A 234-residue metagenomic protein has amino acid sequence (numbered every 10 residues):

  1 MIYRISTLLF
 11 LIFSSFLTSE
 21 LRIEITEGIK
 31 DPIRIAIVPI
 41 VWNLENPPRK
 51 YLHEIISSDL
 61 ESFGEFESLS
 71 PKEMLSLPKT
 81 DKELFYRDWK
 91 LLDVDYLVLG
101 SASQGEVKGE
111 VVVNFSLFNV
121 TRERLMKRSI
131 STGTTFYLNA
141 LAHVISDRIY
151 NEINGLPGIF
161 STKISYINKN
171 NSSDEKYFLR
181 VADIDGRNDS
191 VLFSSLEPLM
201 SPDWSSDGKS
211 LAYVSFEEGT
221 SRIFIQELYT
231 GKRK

Functional and structural regions predicted by a protein language model:
L21-R22, S57, D81-R148: Amphipathic beta-strand/beta-sheet edge segments enriched in Tyr/Trp
E24-R87, V98-S101: Short beta-strand->alpha-helix linker/helix-N-cap micro-motif that forms a surface specificity/interaction loop
G133-F136, S195-M200: Short coil/turn segments at the loop-to-beta-strand junctions that recur within blades of beta-propeller repeat folds
L156-F160, S206-D207: Residue-level detector of Asp-centered blade-edge/turn motifs that repeat once per structural unit in beta-propeller
P157, K169-F178, L196-E197, V214-I223: A flexible loop/linker signature enriched in serine peptidases of the S9 family
I164, G208-A212: Hydrophobic beta-strand positions that form the internal "hydrophobic ladder" of WD40/Gbeta-like beta-propeller blades
D183-P198, Q226-K234: Multi-bladed beta-propeller domains
